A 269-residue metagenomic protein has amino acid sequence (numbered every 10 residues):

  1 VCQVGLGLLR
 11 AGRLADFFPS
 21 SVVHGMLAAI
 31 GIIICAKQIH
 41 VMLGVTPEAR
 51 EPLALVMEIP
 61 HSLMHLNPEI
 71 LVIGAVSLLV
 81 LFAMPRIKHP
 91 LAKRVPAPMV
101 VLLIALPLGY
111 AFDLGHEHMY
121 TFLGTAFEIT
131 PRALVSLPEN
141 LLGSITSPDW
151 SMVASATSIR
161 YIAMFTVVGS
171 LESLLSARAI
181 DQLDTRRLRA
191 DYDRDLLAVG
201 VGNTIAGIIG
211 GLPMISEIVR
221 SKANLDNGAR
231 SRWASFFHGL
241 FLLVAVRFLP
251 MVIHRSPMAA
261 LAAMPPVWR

Functional and structural regions predicted by a protein language model:
V1, A190-N203, H238-L243, A259: Alpha-helical transmembrane segments of multi-pass membrane proteins
V1-A11, A15-R187, F241-L242, L249-R269: Core transmembrane helix bundle of multi-pass membrane transport proteins
G5-L6, I205, S216, V244: Residue positions within transmembrane alpha-helices of multi-pass solute transporters
L114, A234-S235: Hydrophobic transmembrane alpha-helix bundles
S147-W233: Membrane-embedded helical hairpins/re-entrant loop segments and their flanking transmembrane helices within multi-pass
R220-N227, R247-L249, P266-W268: Short, surface-exposed, charge-dense and proline/glycine-enriched linear segments
W233-A234, S256: Extended hydrophobic-aromatic, low-complexity segments
